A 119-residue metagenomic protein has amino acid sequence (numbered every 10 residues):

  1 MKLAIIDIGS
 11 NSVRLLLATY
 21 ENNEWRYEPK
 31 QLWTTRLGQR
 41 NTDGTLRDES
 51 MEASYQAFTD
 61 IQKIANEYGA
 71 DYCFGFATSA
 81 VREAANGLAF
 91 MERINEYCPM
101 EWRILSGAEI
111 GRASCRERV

Functional and structural regions predicted by a protein language model:
M1-I8, L16-R118: Nucleotide/phosphate-binding catalytic cleft detector across ATP-hydrolyzing and phosphate-transferring enzymes
N11: Primarily the dimerization/phosphotransfer
